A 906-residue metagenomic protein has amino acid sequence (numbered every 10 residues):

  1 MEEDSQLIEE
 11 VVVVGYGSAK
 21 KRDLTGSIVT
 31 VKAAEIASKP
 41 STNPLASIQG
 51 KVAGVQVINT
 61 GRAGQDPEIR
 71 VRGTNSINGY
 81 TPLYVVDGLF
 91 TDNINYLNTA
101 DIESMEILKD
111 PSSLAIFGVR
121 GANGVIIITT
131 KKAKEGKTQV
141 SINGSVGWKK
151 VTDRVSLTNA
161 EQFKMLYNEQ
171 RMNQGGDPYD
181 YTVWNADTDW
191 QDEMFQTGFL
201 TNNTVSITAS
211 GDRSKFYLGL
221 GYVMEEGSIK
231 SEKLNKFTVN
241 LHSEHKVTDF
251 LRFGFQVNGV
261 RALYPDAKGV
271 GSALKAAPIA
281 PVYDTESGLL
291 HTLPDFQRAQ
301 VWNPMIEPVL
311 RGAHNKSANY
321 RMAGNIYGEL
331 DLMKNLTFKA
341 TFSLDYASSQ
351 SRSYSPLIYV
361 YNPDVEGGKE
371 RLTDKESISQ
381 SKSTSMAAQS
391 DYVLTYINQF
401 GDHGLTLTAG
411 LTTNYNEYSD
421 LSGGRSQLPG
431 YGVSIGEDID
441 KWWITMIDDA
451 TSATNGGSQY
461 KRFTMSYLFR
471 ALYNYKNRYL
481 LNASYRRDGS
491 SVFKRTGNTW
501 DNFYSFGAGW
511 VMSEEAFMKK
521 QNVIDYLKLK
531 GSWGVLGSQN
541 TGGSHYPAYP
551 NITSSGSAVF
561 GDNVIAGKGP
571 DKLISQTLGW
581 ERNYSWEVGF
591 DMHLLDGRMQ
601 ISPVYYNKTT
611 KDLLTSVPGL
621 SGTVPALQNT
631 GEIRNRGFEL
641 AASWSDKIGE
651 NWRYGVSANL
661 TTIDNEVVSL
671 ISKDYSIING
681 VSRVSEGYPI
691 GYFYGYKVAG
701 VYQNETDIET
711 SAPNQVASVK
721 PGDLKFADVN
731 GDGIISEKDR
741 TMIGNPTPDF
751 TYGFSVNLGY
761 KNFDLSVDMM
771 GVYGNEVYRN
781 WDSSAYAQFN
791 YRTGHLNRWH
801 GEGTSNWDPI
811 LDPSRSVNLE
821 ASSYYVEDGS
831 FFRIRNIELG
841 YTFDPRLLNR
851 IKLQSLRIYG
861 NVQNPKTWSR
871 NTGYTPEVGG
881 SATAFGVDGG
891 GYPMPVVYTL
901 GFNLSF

Functional and structural regions predicted by a protein language model:
M1-L241, H245-V260, T292, A323-G324 (+6 more regions): Short, small/polar-rich motifs associated with maturation and membrane association, primarily at protein termini
I8-E10, E35-P40, R62, T81 (+11 more regions): Extracellular/periplasmic, surface-exposed regions of secreted and cell-surface proteins
L45-Q49, L627-R634, S676-F693, K738 (+4 more regions): C-terminal extracellular loops and terminal segments of Gram-negative outer membrane beta-barrel proteins
S141-N185, L421-P429, Q628, R634 (+2 more regions): Conserved small-residue
N173-V183, L200-N202, G271-E307: Acidic, glycine-rich flexible loop segments
P178-Y179, Q191, Y361-P363, S490 (+2 more regions): Extracytoplasmic gating/loop element in the C-terminal half of outer-membrane beta-barrel translocons and assembly
Y217, E225-S228, S490-F493, T623-V624 (+1 more regions): Short small-residue beta-strand/loop micro-motif enriched in glycine and branched aliphatics
N745-Y778: Glycine-rich, aromatic-lined ligand/substrate-binding cores of catalytic and carbohydrate-binding domains
